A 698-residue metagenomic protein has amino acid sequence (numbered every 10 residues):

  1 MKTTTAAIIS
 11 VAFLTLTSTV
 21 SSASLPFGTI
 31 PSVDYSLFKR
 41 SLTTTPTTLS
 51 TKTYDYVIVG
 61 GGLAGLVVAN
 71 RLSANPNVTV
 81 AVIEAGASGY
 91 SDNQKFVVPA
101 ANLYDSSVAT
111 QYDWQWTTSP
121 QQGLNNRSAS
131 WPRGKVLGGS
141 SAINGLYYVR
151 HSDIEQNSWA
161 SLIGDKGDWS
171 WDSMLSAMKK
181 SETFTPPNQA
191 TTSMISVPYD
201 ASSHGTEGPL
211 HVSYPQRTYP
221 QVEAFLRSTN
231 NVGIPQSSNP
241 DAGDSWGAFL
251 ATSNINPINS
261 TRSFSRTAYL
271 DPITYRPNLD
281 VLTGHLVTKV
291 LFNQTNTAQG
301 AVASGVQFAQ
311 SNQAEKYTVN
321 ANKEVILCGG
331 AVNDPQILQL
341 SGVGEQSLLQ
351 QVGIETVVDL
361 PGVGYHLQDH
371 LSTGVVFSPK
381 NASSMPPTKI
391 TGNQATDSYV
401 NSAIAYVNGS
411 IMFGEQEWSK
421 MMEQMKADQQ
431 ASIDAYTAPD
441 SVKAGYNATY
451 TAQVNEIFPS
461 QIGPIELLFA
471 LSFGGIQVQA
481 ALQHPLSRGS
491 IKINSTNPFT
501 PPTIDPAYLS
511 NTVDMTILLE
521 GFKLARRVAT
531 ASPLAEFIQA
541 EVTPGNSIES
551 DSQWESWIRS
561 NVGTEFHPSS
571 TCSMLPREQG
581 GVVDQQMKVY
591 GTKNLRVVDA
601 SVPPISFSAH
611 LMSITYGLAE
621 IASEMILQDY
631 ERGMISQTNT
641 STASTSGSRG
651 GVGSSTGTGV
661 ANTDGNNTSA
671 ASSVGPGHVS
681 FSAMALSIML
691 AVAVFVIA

Functional and structural regions predicted by a protein language model:
M1-S10, P676-A685, I697-A698: Classical eukaryotic N-terminal signal peptides for Sec-dependent ER targeting/secretion, especially the positively
V11-G665, F681-F695: N-terminal redox-cofactor-binding region of secreted/periplasmic oxidoreductases
T668-G677: C-terminal or otherwise distal, non-catalytic regulatory regions appended to signaling enzyme catalytic cores
